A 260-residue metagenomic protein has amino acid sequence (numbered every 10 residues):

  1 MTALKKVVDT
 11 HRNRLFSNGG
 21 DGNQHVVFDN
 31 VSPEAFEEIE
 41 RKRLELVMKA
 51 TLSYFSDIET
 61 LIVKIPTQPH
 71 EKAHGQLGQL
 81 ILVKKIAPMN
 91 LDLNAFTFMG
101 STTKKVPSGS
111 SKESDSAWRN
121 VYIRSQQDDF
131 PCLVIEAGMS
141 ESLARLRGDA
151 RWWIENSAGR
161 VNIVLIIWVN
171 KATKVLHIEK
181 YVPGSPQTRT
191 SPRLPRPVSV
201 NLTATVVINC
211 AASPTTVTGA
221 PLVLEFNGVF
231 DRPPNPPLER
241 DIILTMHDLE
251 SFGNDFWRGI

Functional and structural regions predicted by a protein language model:
M1-I260: Gly/Pro/Ser/Thr-rich low-complexity, intrinsically disordered segments predominantly at protein N-termini
